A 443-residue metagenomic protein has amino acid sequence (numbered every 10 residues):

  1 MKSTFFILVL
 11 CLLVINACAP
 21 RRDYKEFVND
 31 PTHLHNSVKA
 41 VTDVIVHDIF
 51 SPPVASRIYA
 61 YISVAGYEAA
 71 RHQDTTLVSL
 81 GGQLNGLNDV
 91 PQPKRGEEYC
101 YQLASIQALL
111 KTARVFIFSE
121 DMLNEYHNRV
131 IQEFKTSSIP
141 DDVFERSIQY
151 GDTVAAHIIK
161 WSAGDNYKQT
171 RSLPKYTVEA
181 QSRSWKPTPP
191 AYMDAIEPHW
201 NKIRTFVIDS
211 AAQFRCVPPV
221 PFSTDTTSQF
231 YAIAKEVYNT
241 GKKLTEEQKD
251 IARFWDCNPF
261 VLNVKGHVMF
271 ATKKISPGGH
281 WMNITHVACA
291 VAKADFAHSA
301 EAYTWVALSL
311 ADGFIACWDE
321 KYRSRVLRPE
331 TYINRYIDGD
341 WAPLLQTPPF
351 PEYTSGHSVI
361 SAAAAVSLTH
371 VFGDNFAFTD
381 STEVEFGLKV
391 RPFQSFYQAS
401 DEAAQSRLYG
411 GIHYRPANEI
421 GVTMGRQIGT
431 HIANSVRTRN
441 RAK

Functional and structural regions predicted by a protein language model:
K2-V9: Sec-dependent signal peptide recognition, specifically the positively charged N-region followed immediately by
L10-C11, A365: Short, linear, compositionally biased motifs with a strong N-terminal bias
V14-A17: C-terminal motif of bacterial Sec signal peptides marking the signal peptidase cleavage site
A19-K443: Acidic/polar surface patches and capping/hinge elements
